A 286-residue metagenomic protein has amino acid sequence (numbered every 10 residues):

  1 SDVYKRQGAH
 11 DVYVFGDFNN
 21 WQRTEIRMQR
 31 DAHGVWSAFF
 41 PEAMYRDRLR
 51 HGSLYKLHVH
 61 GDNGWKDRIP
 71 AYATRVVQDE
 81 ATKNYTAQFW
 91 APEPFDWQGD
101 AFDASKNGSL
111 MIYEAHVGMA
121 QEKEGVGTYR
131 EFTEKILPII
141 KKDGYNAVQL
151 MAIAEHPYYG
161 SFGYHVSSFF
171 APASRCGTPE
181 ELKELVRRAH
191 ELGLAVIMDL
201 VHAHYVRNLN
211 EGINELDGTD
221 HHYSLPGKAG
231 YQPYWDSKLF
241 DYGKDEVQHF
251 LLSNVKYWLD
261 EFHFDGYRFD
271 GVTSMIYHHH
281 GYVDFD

Functional and structural regions predicted by a protein language model:
S1-V3, R30-E114, M119-E124, E131: The feature marks proteins involved in alpha-glucan
K5-V12: Short proline/glycine-enriched turn/loop motifs at strand-loop junctions of beta-rich domains
V12-V14, Y55: Short beta-strand elements bearing conserved aromatic residues within extracellular beta-rich modules
D17-Q22, D62: Change "in extracellular beta-sheet-rich domains … of secreted and cell-surface proteins" to "in beta-sheet-rich domains
W21-R23, R50, D143: A cross-taxa feature marking solvent-exposed loop/turn segments within ectodomains of secreted and single-pass membrane
E25-Q29: Beta-strand-rich interaction surfaces with strong enrichment in secreted/lumenal proteins
D100-N107, H116-D286: Substrate-binding/active-site clefts of carbohydrate-active enzymes
